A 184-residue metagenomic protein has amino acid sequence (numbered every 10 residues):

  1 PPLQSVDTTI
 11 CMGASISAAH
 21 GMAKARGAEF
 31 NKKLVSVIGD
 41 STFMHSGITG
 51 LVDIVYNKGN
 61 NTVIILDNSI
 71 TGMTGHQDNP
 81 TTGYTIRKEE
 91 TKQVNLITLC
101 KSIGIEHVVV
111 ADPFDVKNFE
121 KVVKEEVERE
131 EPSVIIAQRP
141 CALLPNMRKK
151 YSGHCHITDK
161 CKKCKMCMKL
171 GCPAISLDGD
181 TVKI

Functional and structural regions predicted by a protein language model:
P1-D7, I175-D180: Short intrinsically disordered, low-complexity coil segments enriched in acidic
P2-I136, N146-R148: Thiamine diphosphate
I38, I157-T158, I184: Thr-Gly-centered strand-to-loop micro-motif
V134, G153-H154, T181: A residue-level signal for beta-strand positions that form part of recognition/binding surfaces within mature
R139-A142: Short glycine-rich anion-binding loops that position phosphate/pyrophosphate groups of nucleotides and phosphorylated
G153-K163: Generic long, charged, amphipathic alpha-helical segments
K162-I184: Iron-sulfur cluster-binding cysteine motifs and their immediate structural context in ferredoxin-like electron-transfer
